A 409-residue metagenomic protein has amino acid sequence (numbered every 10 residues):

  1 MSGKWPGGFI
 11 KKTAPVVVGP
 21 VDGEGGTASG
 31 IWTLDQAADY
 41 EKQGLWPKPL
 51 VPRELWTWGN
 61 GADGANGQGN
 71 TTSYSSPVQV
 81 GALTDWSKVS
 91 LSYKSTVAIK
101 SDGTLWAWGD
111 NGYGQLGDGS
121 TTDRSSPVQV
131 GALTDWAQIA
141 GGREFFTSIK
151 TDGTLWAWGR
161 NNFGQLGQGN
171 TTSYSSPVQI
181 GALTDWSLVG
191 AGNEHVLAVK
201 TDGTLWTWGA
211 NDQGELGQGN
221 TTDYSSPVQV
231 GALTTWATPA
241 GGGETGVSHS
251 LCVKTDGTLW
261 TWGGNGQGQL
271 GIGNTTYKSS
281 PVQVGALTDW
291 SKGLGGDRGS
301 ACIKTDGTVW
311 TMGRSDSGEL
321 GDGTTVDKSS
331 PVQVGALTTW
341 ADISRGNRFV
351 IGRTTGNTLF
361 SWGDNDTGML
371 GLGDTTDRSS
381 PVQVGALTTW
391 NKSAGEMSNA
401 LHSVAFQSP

Functional and structural regions predicted by a protein language model:
M1-W58, M397, L401-P409: Enriched but not universal
W56-S75, W108-S125, G159-S175, G209-S225 (+3 more regions): Short glycine/serine- and acidic-residue-enriched loop/turn motifs that recur at repeat junctions
T57, S95-A98, A107, F145-S148 (+12 more regions): Conserved core positions of repeat-based scaffolds
V80-G81, V130-G131, I180-G181, V230-G231 (+3 more regions): Surface loop/turn motifs at the tips and blade-to-blade linkers of beta-strand repeat domains
D85-K88, S101-T104, D135-Q138, T151-T154 (+8 more regions): Tandem repeat domain/solenoid detector
